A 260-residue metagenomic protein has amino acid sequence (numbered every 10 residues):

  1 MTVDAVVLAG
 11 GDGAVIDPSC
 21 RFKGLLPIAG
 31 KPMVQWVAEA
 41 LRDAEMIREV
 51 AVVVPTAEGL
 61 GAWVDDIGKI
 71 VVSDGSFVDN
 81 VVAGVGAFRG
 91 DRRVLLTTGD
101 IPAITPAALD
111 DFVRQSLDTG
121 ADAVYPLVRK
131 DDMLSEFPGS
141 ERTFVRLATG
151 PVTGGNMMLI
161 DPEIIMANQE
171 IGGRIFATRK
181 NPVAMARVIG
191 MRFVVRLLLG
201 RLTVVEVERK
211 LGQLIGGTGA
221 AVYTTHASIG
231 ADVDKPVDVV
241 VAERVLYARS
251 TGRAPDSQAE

Functional and structural regions predicted by a protein language model:
M1-S19: N-terminal nucleotide-binding beta1-loop-alpha1 segment
V3, V7, K31-R93, P106 (+1 more regions): Conserved N-terminal catalytic core of the sugar/cofactor nucleotidyltransferase
T97-G99: Active-site acidic Asp-centered loop
I101-A103: Acidic metal-phosphate-binding loop of nucleotide-sugar-dependent transferases
P106-Q213, T224-S228: Conserved core of the sugar-phosphate nucleotidyltransferase
K210, L214-T218, V240-E260: C-terminal catalytic/acceptor-binding lobe
A220-Y223, D232: Conserved active-site beta-strand element of glycosyltransferases/polysaccharide synthases
K235: Short, conserved phosphate/pyrophosphate- and ester-handling motifs at nucleotide-, phospho-/glycolipid
